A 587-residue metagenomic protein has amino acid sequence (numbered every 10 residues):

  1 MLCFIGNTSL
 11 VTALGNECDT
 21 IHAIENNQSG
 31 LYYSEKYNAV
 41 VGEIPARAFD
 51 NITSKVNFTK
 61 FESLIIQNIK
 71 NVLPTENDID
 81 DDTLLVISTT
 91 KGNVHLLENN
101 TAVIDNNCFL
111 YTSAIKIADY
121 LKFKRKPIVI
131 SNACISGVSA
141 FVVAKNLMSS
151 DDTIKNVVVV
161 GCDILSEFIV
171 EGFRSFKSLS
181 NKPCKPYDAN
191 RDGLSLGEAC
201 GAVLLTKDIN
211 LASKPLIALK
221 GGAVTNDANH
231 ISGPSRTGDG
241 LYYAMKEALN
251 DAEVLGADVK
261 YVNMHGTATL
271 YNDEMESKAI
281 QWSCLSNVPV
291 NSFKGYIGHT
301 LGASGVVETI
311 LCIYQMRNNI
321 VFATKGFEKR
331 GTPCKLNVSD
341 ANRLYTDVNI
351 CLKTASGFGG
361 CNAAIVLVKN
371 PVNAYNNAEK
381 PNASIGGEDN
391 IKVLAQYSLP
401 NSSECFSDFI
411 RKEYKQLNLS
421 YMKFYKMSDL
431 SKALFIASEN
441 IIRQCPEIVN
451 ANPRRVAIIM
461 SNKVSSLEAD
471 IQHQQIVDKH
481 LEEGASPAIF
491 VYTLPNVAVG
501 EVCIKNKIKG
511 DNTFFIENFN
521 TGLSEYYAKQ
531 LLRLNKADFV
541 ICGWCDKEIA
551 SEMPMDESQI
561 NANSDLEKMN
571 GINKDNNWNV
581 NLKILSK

Functional and structural regions predicted by a protein language model:
M1-P127, N146, S166, S175-S195 (+3 more regions): Conserved "HGTGT" condensation-loop signature of ketosynthase/thiolase-family condensing enzymes that catalyze
I130, K155-G161, V540-W544: A short, small-residue-rich loop immediately preceding and capping a beta-strand
C134: Short, thiol/selenol-centered motifs that function as redox-active sites or metal-ligating centers
G137: Short conserved active-site loop signatures built around small residues
A140-F141, L204: Active-site alpha-helical elements of protease catalytic centers
L147, D151-N156, G161, N535-K536: Phosphate-binding/catalytic loop of phosphoryl-transfer enzymes
I169: Short beta-loop-alpha junction of Rossmann-like oxidoreductase domains
